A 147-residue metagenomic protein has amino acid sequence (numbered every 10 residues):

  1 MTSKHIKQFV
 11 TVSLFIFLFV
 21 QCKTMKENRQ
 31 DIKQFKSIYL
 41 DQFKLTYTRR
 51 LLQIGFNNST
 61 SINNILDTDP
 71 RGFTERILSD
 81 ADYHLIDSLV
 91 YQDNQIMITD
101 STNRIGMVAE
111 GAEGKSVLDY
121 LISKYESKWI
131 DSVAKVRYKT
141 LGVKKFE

Functional and structural regions predicted by a protein language model:
T2-V10: Bacterial N-terminal signal peptides that target proteins for export
L18-Q21: C-terminal motif of bacterial Sec signal peptides marking the signal peptidase cleavage site
K23-K26: Bacterial signal peptide processing site
Q30-R49: Post-signal peptide N-terminal segment of mature Sec-exported envelope proteins
Y39-F43, F56-S59, D80, G111-K115: Soluble non-cytosolic domains of exported or imported proteins
L45-T68: Post-signal-peptide N-terminal segment of Sec-exported extracytoplasmic proteins
I65-E147: Compact alpha-helical subdomains of small soluble proteins
